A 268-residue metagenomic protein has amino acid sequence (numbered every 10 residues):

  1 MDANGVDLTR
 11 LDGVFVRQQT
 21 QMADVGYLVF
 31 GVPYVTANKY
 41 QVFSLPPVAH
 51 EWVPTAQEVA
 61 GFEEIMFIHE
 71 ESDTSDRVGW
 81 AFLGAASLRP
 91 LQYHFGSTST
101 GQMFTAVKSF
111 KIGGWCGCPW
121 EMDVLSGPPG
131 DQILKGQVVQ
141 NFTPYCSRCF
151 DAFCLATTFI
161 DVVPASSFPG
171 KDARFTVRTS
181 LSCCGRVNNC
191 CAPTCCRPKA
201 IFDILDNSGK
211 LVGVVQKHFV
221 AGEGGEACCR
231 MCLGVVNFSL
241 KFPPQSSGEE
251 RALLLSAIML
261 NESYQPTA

Functional and structural regions predicted by a protein language model:
M1-D123, G127-A268: Low-complexity or membrane-interfacial segments used for flexible interactions
